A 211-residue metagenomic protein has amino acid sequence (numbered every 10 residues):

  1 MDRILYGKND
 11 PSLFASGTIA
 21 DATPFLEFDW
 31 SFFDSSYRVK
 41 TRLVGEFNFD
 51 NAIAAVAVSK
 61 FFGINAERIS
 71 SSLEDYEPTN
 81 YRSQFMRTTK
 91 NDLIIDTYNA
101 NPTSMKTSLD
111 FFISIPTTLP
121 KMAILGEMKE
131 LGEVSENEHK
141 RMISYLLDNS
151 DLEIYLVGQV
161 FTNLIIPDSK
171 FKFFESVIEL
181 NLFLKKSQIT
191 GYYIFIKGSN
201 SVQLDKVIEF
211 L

Functional and structural regions predicted by a protein language model:
M1-D2, T23-P24, D34, R38-F47 (+1 more regions): ATP-dependent carboxylate-amine ligase
Y6-F14, A66-E67: Short Pro/Gly-enriched beta-strand edge/turn motifs at strand-loop
D10-I19, L180-K185: Short, charged, surface-exposed secondary-structure boundary motifs
I19-E27: A short, compositionally biased
D29-F33: A generic structural motif
